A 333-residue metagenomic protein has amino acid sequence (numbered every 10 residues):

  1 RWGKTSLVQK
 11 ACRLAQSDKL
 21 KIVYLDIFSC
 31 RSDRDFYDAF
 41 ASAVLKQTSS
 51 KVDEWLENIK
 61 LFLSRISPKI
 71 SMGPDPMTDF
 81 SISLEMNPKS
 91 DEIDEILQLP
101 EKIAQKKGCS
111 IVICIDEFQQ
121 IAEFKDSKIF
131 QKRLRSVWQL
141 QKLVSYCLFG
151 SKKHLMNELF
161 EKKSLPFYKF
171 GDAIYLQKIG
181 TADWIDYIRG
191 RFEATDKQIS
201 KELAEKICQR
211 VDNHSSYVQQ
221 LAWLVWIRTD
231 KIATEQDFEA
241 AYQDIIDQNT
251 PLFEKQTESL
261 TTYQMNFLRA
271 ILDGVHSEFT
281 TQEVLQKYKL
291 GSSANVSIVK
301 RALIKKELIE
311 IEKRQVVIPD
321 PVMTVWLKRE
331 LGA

Functional and structural regions predicted by a protein language model:
W2, S6-V112, A294: P-loop NTPase nucleotide-binding core
L14, L224, A302-K305: Alpha-helical DNA-recognition elements
R34-A41, T181-R189: An amphipathic alpha-helix signature
I82-K152, E161: Conserved Walker B catalytic segment
K153-G171: Short regulatory helix/loop adjacent to the ATP-binding pocket of P-loop NTPases
D172-D183: Conserved AAA+ ATPase "SRH/arginine-finger" region at the nucleotide-binding site
I185, R189-L252, T262, K313: Amphipathic alpha-helical "lid/sensor" segments that cap RecA-like P-loop NTPase cores
D247, P251-A333: C-terminal leucine-rich, beta-strand-based interaction scaffolds used for sensing/assembly
